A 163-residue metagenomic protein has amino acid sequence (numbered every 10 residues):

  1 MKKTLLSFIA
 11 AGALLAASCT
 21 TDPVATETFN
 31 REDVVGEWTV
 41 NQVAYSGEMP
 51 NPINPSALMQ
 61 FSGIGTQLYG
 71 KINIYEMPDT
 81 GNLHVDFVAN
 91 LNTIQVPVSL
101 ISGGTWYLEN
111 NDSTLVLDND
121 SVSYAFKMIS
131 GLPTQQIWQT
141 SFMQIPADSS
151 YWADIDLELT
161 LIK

Functional and structural regions predicted by a protein language model:
M1-T4: Positively charged n-region of N-terminal signal peptides that target proteins for export
L6-G12: Sec-dependent N-terminal signal peptides
L15-S18: C-terminal motif of bacterial Sec signal peptides marking the signal peptidase cleavage site
T20-G103, Y107-K163: Lipid interaction determinants
